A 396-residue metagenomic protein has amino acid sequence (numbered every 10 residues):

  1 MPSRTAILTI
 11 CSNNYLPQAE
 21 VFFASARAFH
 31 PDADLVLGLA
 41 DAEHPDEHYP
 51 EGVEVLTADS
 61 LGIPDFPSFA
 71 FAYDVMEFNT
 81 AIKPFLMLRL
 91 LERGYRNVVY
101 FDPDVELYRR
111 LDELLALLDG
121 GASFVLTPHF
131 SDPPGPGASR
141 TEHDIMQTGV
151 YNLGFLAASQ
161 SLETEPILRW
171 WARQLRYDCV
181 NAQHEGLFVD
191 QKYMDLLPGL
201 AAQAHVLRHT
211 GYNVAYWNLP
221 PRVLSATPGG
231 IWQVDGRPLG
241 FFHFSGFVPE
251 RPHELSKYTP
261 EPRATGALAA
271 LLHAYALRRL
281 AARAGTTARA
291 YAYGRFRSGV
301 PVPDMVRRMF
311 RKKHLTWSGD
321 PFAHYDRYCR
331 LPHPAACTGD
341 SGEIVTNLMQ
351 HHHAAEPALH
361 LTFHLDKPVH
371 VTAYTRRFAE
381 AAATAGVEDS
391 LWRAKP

Functional and structural regions predicted by a protein language model:
M1-P396: Glycosyltransferase catalytic domains, chiefly GT-A lineage
